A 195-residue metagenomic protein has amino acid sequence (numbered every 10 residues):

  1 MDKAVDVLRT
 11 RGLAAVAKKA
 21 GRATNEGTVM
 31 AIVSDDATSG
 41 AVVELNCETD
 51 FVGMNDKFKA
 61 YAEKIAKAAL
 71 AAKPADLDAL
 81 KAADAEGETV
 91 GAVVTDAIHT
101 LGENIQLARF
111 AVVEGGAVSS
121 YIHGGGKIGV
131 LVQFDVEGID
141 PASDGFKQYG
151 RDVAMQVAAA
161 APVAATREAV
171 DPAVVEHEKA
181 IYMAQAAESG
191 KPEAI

Functional and structural regions predicted by a protein language model:
M1-I195: N-terminal assembly/interaction segments in proteins that build large macromolecular machines
